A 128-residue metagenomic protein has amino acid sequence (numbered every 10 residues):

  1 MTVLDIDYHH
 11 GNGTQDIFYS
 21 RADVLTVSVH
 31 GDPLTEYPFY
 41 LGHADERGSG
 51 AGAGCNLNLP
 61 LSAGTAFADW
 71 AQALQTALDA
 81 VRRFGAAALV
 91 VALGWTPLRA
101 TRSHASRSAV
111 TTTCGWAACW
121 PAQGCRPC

Functional and structural regions predicted by a protein language model:
M1-G124: Conserved alpha-helical scaffold segments that buttress catalytic/binding sites
R126-C128: Short, intrinsically disordered, charge-balanced linker/junction segments flanking boundaries in proteins
